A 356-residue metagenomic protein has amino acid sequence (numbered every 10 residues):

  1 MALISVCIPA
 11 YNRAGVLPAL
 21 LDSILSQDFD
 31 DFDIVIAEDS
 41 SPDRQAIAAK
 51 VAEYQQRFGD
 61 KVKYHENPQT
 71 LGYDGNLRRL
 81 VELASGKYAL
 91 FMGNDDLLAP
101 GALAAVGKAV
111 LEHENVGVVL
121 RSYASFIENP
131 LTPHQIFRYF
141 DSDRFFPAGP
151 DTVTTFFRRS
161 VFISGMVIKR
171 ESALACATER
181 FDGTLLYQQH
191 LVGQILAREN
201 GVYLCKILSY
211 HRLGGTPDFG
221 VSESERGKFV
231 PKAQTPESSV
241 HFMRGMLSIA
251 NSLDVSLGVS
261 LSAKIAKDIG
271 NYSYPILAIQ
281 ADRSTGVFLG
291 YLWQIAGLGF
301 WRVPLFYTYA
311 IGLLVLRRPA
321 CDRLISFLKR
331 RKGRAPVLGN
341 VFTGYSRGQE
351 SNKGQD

Functional and structural regions predicted by a protein language model:
I4-V16, L20, Q27, A37-D39: A conserved hydrophobic helix/loop-capping motif in glycosyltransferases and polysaccharide synthases
L21-Q69: Acidic donor-binding segment of Leloir-type glycosyltransferases
N67-A84: Glycine-rich, basic loop-to-helix element that forms the pyrophosphate-binding segment of sugar-nucleotide handling
A89: Short aromatic/hydrophobic "clamp" motif used to bind/position activated sugar donors
G93-L97: The conserved acidic donor/metal-binding loop of glycosyltransferases
G101-I136: Conserved donor NDP-sugar-binding/catalytic core segment of glycosyltransferases
F145-R226: Conserved nucleotide-sugar donor-binding catalytic segment
H190, I207-G348, K353-D356: C-terminal subregions of glycosyltransferases and related glycan-biosynthesis enzymes
